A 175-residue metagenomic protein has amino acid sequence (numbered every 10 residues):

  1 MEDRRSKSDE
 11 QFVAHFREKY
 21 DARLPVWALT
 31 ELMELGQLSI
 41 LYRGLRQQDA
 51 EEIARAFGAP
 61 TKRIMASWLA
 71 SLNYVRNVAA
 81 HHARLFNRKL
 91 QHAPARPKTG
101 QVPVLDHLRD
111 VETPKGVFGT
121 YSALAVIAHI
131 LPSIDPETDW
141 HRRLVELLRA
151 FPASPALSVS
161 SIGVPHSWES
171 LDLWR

Functional and structural regions predicted by a protein language model:
M1-R175: Long, contiguous internal "core" modules enriched in hydrophobic/ aromatic residues
